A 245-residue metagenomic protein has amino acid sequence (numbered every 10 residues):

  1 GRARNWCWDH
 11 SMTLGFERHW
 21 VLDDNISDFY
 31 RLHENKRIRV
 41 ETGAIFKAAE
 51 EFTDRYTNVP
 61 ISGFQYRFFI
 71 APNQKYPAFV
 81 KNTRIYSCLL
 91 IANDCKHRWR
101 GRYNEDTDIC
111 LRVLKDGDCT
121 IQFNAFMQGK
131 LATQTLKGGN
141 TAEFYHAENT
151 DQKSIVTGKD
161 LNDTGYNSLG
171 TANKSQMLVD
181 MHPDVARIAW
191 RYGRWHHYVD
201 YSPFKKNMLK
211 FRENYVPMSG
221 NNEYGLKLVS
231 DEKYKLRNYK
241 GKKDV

Functional and structural regions predicted by a protein language model:
G1, I70, R194-H196: A short acidic, often aromatic-flanked loop/helix-cap motif at beta-alpha or helix-coil junctions that lines enzyme
G1-L22, S27-E41: Active-site-proximal specificity loops/subdomain of glycosyltransferases
R2-A3, V40-A48, E105, Y166-K174: Soluble or luminal CAZymes and related metallo-dependent hydrolases
W6-T13, A48-F52, M177: A generic secondary-structure signal
R18-L22, P60-Q65, T120-N124, A186-W190: A structural signal for short, well-ordered beta-strand segments and their strand-loop junctions that often border
D28-R112, C119, L131, G138-T141: Conserved catalytic core of nucleotide-sugar-dependent glycosyltransferases
G101, T107-V245: C-terminal catalytic/acceptor-binding lobe
